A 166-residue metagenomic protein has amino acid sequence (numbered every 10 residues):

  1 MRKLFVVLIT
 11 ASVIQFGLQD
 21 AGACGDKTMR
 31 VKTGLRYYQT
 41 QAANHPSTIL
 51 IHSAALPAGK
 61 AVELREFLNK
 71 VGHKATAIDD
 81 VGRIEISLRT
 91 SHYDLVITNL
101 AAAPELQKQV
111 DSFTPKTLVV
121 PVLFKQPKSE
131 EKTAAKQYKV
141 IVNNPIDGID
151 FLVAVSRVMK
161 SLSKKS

Functional and structural regions predicted by a protein language model:
M1-L4: Positively charged n-region of N-terminal signal peptides that target proteins for export
V6-F16: Bacterial N-terminal signal peptides
Q19-T48, I149-S166: Non-catalytic signal-transmission and effector/linker regions of two-component phosphorelay proteins
N44-V81: Short, charged N-terminal beta->alpha structural module
I51-L56, D79, I97-A102, V122-Q126 (+1 more regions): Structural motif
G59-A61, I84, V96-P115: Conserved phosphotransfer microenvironments
F67-S91, T98-P104: A short, well-structured beta->alpha microelement
V122-K160: Output/docking surface of receiver
